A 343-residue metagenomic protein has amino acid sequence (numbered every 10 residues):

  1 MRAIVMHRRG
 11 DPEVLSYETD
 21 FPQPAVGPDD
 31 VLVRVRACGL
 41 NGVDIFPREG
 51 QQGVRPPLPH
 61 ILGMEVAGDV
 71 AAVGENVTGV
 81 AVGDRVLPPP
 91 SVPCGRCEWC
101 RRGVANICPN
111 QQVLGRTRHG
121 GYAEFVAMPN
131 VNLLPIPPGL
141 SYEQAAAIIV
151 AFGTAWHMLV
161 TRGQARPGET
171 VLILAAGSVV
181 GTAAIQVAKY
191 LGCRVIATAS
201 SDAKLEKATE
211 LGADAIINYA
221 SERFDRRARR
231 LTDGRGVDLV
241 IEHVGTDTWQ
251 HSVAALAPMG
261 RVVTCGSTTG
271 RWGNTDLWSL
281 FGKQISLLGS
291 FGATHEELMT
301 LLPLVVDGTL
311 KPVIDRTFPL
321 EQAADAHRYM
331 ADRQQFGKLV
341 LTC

Functional and structural regions predicted by a protein language model:
M1, H7, Q250, H295-C343: C-terminal hydrophobic helical "lid"/dimerization subdomain of Rossmann-like NAD(P)H-dependent oxidoreductases
P22-G39, Q51-R101, P137: Glycine-rich beta-strand-centered segment in the early N-terminal region that forms part of a ligand/cofactor-binding
V92-A175: NAD(P)H dinucleotide-binding glycine-rich loop of Rossmann-like/cofactor-binding domains, especially the beta1-alpha1
L140-E222: Mid-domain Rossmann-like dinucleotide-binding core that forms the NAD(H)/NADP(H) cofactor-binding site
L191, D202, H243-V313, C343: Glycine-rich phosphate-binding loop and adjacent beta-alpha segment of Rossmann(oid) nucleotide-cofactor-binding
R223-G234: Short amphipathic alpha-helix with an adjacent loop that forms part of the alpha/beta core around
